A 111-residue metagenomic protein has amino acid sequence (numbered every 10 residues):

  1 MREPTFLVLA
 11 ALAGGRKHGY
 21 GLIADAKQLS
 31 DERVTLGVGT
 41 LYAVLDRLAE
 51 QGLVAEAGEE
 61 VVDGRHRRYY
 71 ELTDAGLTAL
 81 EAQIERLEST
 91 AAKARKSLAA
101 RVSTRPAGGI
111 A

Functional and structural regions predicted by a protein language model:
M1-T40: N-terminal helix-turn-helix DNA-binding core of bacterial DNA-binding proteins
A10, A24, D46, E81 (+1 more regions): A cross-family signal for key residues in well-ordered alpha-helices that form functional helical elements
L41-L48: Basic amphipathic alpha-helical segments that dock to polyanions
G52: Glycine-centered, phosphate/nucleic-acid-interacting loop/turn motifs that mediate DNA/RNA or nucleotide
E56: Short beta-strand "wing" residues that participate in macromolecule-binding interfaces
V61-I84: Basic, amphipathic "hinge/linker" alpha-helix immediately C-terminal to the N-terminal HTH DNA-binding motif
T78-A111: Amphipathic alpha-helical dimerization/coiled-coil segments that flank or bridge DNA-binding/regulatory modules
